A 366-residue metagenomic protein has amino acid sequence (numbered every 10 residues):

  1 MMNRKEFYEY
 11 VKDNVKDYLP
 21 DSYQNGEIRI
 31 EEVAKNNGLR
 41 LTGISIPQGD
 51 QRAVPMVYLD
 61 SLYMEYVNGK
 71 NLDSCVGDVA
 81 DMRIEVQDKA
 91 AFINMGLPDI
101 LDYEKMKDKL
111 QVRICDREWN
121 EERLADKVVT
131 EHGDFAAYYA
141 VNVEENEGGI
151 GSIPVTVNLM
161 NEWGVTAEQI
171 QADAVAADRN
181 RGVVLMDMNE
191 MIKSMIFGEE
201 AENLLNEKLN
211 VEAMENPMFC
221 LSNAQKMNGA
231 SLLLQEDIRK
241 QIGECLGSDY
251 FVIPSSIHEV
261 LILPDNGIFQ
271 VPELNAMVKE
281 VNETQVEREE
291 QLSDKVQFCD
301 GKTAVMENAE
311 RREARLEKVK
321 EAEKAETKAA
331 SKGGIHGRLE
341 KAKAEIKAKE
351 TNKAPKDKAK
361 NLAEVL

Functional and structural regions predicted by a protein language model:
M2-V15: Short Lys/Arg-enriched alpha/beta "domain-start" segment
G26-C220: Charged, alpha-helical interface segments at or near domain boundaries
S222-K226, S231-L232: Long, intrinsically disordered, charge-dense linkers/tails
A230-G243: Short amphipathic alpha-helix segments
S248-V252: A short linear hydrophobic-aromatic micro-motif
S255-Q291: C-terminal structured domain segments
K279-R315: TerminUS-proximal long segments
K324, K328-L366: Non-Sec secretion/translocation targeting segments of pathogen effectors
